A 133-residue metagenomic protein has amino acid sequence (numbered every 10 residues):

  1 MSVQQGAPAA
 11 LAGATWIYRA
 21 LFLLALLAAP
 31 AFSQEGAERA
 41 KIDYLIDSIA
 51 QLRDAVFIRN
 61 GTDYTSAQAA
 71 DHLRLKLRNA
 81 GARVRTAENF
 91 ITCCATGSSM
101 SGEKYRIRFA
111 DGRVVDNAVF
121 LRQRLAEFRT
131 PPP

Functional and structural regions predicted by a protein language model:
Q4-L21: Bacterial N-terminal signal peptides that target proteins for export
F22-L26: Hydrophobic helical h-region of N-terminal Sec-dependent signal peptides in bacterial secretory/periplasmic proteins
A28-P30: N-terminal signal peptide c-region/cleavage motif recognized by signal peptidases
A37-Y44, L52, G102: Extracytoplasmic
I49: Divalent-cation
V56, N60-P133: Compact alpha-helical subdomains of small soluble proteins
